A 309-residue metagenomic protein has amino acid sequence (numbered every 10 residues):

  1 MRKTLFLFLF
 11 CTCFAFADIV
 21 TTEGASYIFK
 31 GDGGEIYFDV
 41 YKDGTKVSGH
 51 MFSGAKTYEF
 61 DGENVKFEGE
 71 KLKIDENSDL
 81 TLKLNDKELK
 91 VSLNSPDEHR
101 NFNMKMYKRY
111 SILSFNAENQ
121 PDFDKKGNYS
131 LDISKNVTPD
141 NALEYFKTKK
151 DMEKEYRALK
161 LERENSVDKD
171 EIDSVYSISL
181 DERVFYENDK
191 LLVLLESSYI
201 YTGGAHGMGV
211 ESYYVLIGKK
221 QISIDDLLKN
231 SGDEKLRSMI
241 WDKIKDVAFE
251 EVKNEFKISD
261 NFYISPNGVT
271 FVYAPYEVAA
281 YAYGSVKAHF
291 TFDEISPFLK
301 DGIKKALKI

Functional and structural regions predicted by a protein language model:
T4-F14: Sec-dependent N-terminal signal peptides
D18-Y213, G218-I309: Compositionally biased intrinsically disordered regions enriched in Thr/Gly
